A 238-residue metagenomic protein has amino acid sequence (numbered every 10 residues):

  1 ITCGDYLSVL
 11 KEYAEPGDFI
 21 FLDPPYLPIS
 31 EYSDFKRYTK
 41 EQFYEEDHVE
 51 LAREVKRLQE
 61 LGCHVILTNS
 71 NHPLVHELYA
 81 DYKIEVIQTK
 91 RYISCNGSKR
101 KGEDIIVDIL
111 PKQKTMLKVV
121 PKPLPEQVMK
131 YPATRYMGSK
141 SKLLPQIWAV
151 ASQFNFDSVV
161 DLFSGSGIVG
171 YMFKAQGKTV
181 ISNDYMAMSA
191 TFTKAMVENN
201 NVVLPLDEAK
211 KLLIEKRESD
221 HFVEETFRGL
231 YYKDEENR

Functional and structural regions predicted by a protein language model:
I1, T179-R238: Class I S-adenosyl-L-methionine-dependent methyltransferase module
I1-K36, E50, K56-L61, G102 (+4 more regions): SAM-dependent nucleic-acid methyltransferase catalytic core
G4-Y6, Y13-S33, V65, V107 (+3 more regions): Conserved proline-anchored active-site loop of SAM-dependent methyltransferases that bridges a beta-strand
F35-Q42, A133-T134: Short glycine-enriched, charge-decorated loop/helix-capping segments at active-site entrances that position
D47-K90: Conserved Class I SAM-dependent methyltransferase catalytic core
Y82-K114: Class I S-adenosyl-L-methionine
G97, M116-V160, I168-A175: S-adenosyl-L-methionine
